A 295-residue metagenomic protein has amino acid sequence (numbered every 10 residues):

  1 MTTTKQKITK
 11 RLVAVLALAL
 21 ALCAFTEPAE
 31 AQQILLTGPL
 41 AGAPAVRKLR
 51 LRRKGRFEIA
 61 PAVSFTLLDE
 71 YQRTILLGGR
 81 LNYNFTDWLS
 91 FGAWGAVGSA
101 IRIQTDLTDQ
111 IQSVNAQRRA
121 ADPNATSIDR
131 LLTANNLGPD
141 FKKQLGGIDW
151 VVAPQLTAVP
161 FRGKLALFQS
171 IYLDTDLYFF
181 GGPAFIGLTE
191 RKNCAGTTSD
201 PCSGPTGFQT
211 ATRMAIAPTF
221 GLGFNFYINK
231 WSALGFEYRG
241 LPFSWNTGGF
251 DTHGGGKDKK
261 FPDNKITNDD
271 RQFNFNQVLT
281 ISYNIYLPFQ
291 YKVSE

Functional and structural regions predicted by a protein language model:
V46, F65-L67, P139-K143, A166 (+2 more regions): Extracellular loop and loop/strand-boundary signature of outer-membrane beta-barrel proteins
L51, D69-Y71, Q144-I148, I171 (+3 more regions): Replace "Gram-negative outer membrane beta-barrel proteins" with "bacterial and organellar outer membrane beta-barrel
G55, R73-L77, I148-V152, T175 (+2 more regions): Residues that define the transmembrane beta-barrel architecture of outer-membrane proteins
F57, W88-F91, K164, K230-L234 (+1 more regions): Repeated loop/turn-to-beta-strand initiation elements of outer-membrane beta-barrel proteins
P61-V63, G79-Y83, A93, P154-A158 (+4 more regions): Residues on the lipid-exposed face of transmembrane beta-strands in outer-membrane beta-barrel proteins
Q72-L76, Q104-D109, F168-I171, E190-P205 (+1 more regions): Outer-membrane beta-barrel translocator domains and adjoining extracellular loop/strand segments of Gram-negative
L89-C194: Gram-negative (and chloroplast) outer-membrane scaffold detector with strong preference for beta-barrel transmembrane
P154-T157, F273-E295: Outer-membrane beta-barrel "beta-signal"
